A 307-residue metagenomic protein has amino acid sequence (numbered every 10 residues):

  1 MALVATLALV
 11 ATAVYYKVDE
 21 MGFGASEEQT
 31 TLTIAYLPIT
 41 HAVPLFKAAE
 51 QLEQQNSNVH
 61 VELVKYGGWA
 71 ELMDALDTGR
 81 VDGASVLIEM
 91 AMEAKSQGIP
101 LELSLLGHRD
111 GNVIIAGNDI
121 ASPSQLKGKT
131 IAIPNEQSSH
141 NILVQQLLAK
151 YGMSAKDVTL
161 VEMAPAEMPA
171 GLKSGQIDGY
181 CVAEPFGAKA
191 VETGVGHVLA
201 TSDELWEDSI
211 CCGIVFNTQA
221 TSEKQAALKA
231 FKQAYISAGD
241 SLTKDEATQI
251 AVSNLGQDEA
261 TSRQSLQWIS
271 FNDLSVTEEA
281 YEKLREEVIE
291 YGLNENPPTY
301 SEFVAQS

Functional and structural regions predicted by a protein language model:
M1-L7: N-terminal Sec-pathway targeting helices
A8-K17, N58-H60, S139-T159, Q233-Q264: Ligand-binding clefts/hinges and TM-proximal coupling segments of bilobed small-molecule sensing domains
V14-Y151, E162, D178-E184, H197-L199 (+1 more regions): Short, glycine-/small- and polar/acidic-enriched structural segments that line small-molecule recognition paths
E50, D77-T78, S96, D119 (+8 more regions): Sec-exported extracytoplasmic/periplasmic mature domains
E89-M90, V161, P165-A251: Pocket-lining segment of extracytoplasmic ligand-binding domains
G117-Q125, M153-A155, Q219-L228: Short helix-loop capping/hinge motifs at secondary-structure junctions, enriched in acidic/polar residues
S222-E295: Secondary-structure end/capping motifs
I289-S307: Conserved C-terminal helix/tail region of periplasmic/extracytoplasmic solute-binding proteins
